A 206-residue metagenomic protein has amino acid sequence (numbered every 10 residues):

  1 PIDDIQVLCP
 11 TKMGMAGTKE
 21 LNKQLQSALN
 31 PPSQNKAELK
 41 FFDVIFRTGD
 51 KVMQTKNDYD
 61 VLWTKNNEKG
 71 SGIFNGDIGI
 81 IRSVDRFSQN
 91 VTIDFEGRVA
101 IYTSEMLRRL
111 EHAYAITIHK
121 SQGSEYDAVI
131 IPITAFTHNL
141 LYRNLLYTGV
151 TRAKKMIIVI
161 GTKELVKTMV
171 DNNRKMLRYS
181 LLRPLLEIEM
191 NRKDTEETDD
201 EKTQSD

Functional and structural regions predicted by a protein language model:
P1-K69: Conserved helicase/translocase motor-coupling segment
F42-I45, K69-G72, I80, I116-T117: Short, conserved secondary-structure segments in the cores of folded domains
N75-D206: C-terminal accessory regions
